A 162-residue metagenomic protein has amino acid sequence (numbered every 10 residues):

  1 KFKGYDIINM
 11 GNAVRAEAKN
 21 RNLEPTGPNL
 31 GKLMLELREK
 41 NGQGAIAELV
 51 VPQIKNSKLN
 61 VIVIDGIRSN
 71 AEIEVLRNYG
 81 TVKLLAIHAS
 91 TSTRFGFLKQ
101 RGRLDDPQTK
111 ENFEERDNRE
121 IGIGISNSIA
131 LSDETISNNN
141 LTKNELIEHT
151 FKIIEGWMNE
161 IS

Functional and structural regions predicted by a protein language model:
K1-Y5: A conserved segment at the C-terminal end of the G1
D6, K83, D133-E134: Well-ordered beta-strand positions
D6-V63, I67-E74, K110-N112: ATP-dependent small-molecule kinase phosphotransfer cores that center on conserved nucleotide phosphate-binding segments
A13, A89-R94, L141-T142: Conserved nucleotide-binding/hydrolysis micro-motifs of P-loop NTPases
E17-R21, T93-K99, E145-E148: Short, charged, surface-exposed secondary-structure boundary motifs
G27-K32, V75-N127: A glycine- and Lys/Arg-enriched "phosphate-lid" helix/loop adjacent to the NTP-binding pocket of small-molecule kinases
G44, Q100-G156, E160-I161: Small-molecule kinase domains that catalyze NTP-dependent phosphoryl transfer to phosphate-bearing small molecules
